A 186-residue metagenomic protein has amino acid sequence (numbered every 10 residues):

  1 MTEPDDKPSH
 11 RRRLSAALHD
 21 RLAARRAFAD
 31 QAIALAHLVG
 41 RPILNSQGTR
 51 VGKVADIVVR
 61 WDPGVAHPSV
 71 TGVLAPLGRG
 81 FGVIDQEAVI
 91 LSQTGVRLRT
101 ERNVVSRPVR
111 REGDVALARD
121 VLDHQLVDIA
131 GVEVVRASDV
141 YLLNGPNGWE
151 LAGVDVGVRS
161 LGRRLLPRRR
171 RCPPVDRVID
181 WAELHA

Functional and structural regions predicted by a protein language model:
M1-A186: Peripheral interaction segments used for macromolecular assembly
